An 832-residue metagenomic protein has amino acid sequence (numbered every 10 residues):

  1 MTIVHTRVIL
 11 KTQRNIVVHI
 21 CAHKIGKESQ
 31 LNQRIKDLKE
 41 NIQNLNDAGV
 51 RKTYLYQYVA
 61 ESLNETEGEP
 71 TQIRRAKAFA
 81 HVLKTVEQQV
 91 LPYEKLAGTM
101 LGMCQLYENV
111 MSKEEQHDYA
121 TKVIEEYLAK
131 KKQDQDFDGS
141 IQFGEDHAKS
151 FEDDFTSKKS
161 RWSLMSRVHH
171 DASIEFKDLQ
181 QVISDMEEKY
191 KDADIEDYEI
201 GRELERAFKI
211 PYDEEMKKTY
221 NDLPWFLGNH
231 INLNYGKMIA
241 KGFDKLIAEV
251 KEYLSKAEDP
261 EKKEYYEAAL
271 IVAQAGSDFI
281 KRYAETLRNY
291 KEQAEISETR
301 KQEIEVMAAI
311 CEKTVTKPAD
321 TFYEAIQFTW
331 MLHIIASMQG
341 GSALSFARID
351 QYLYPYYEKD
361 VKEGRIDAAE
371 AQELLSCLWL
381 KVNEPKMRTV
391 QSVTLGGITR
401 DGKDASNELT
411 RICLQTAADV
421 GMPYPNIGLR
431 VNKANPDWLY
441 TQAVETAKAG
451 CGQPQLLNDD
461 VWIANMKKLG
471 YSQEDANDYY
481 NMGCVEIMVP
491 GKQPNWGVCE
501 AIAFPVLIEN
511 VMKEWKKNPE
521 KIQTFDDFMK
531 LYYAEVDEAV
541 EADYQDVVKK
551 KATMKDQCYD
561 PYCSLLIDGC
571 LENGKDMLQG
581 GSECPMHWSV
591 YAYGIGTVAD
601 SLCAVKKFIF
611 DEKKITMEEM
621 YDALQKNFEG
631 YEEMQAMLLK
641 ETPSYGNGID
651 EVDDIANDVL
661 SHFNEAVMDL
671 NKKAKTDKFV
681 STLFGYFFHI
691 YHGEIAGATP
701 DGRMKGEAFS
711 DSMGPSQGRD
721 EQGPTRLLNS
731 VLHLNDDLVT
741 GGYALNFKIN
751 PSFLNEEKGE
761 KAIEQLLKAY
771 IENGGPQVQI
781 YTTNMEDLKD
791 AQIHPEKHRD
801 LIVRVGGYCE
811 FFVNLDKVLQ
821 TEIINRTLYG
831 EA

Functional and structural regions predicted by a protein language model:
T6, I20-A22: Short hydrophobic alpha-helical segments enriched in small aliphatic residues
I16-V18: Short, low-complexity S/T/E/D/G/P-rich linear segments that nucleate or cap local secondary structure
I25-Y266, T299, E303-E305, I310 (+2 more regions): Conserved catalytic cores of very large enzyme subunits
E267-D278, R282: Extended non-globular scaffold/tether segments
D278, R282-E285, N289, V306: Extended, non-transmembrane alpha-helical coiled-coils
Q293-E295: A conserved hydrophobic secondary-structure block that centers on an alpha-helix together with its immediately flanking
